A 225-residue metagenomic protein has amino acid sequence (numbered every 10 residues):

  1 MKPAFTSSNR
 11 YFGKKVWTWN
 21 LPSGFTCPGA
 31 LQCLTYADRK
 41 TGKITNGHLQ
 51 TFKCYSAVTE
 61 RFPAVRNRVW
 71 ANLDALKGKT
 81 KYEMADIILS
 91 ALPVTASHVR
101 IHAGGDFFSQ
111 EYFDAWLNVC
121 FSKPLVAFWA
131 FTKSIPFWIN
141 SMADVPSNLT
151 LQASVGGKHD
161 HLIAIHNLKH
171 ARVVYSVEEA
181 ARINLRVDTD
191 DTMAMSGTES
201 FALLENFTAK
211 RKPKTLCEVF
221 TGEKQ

Functional and structural regions predicted by a protein language model:
M1-Q225: Class I S-adenosyl-L-methionine
